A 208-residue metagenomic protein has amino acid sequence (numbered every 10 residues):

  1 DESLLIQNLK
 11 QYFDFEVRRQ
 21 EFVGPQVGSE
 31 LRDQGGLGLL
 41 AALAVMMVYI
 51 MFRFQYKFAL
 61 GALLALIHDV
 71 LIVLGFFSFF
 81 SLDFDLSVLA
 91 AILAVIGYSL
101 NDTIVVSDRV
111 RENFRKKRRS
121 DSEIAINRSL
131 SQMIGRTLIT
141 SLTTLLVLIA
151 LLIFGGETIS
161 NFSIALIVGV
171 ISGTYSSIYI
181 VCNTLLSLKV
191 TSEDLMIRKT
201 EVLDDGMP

Functional and structural regions predicted by a protein language model:
D1-P208: A structural signal for conserved, well-ordered secondary-structure elements that form binding/interaction cores
